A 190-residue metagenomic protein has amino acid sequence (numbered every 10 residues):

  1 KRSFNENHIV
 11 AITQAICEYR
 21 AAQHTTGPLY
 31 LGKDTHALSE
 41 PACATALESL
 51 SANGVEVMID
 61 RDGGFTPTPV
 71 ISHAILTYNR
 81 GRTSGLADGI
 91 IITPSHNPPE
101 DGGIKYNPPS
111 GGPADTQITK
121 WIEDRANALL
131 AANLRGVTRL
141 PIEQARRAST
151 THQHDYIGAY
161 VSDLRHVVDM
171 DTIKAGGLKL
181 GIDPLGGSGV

Functional and structural regions predicted by a protein language model:
K1-E48, T83, R146-L180, S188: An N-terminal, well-structured beta->alpha segment
Y19, Q23, N53, Y78 (+2 more regions): Solvent-exposed amphipathic alpha-helical surface segments
T25-D101: N-terminal small/polar loop signature for handling phosphorylated ligands or for N-terminal nucleophile
R82, E100-V190: Gly/Ser/Thr-enriched, mixed-charge loops and adjacent short helices that form phosphate/oxyanion-binding elements
